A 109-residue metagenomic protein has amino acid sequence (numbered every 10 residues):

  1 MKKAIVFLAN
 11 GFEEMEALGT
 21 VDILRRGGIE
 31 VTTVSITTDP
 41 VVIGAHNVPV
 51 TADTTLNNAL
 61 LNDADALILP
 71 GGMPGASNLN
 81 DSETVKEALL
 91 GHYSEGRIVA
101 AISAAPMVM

Functional and structural regions predicted by a protein language model:
M1-E95, V99, M107-M109: Extended, subdomain-level signal for the structured scaffold at the beginning of enzyme domains
S103: Catalytic nucleophile serine of serine hydrolases, specifically the conserved "nucleophile elbow" pentapeptide
